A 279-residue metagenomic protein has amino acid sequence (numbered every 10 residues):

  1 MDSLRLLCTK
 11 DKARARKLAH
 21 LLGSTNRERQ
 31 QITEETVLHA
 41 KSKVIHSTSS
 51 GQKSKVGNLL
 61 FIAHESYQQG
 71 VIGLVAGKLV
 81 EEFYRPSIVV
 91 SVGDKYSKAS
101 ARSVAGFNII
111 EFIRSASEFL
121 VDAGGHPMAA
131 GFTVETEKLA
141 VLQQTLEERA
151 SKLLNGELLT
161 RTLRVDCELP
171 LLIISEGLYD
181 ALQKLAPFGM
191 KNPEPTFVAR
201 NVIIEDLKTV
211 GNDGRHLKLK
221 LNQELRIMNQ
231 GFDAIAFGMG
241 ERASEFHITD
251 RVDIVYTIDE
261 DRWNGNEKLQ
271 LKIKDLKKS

Functional and structural regions predicted by a protein language model:
M1-L139: Hydrophobic helix-and-loop "lid/oligomerization" segment in the mid-to-C-terminal part of catalytic domains
S54, L225-Q230: Intrinsic disorder
S117-D122, E148-N155: A common structural junction motif
L169-N222, F232-D233: Accessory interdomain/linker segments of ATP-dependent helicases and helicase-like nucleic-acid enzymes that mediate
F232-G240: A beta-strand/beta-hairpin structural motif
G240-V255: Short nucleic-acid-contacting surface segments enriched for D/E, G, S/T with interspersed K/R
N264-S279: OB-fold/S1-family single-stranded nucleic acid-binding modules
